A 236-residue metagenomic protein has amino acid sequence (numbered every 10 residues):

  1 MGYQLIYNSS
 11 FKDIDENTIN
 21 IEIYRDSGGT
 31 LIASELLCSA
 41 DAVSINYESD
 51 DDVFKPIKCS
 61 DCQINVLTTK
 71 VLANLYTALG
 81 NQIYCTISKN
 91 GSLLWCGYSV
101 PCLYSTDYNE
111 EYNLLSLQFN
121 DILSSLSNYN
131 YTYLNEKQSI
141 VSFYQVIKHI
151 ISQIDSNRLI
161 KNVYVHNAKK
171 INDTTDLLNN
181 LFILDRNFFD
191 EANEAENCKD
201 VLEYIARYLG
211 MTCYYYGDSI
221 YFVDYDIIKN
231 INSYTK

Functional and structural regions predicted by a protein language model:
M1-A78, E110-S152: Juxtamembrane "anchor/assembly" segments of surface/extracellular structural proteins
I19-I23, C62-V66, I83-I87, S99 (+3 more regions): Hydrophobic beta-strand residues in large extracellular and virion-surface proteins
T30-A42, W95-V100, N232-K236: Short amphipathic beta-strand/extended segments with alternating polar/hydrophobic composition
S34, S44, S88-N90, C198-A206: Short, solvent-exposed secondary-structure boundary motifs
L37-C38, Y84-F119, M211-Y216: Short beta-strand and beta-hairpin "edge-sheet" elements
V66-K70, K89, V100-L103, D121-L123 (+1 more regions): Short, flexible loop/turn elements at secondary-structure junctions
N74-S88: Short coil-to-beta transition motif at edge beta-strands of beta-rich domains
Y108-K236: Charged- and aromatic-enriched interaction segments used to assemble and dock large macromolecular complexes
